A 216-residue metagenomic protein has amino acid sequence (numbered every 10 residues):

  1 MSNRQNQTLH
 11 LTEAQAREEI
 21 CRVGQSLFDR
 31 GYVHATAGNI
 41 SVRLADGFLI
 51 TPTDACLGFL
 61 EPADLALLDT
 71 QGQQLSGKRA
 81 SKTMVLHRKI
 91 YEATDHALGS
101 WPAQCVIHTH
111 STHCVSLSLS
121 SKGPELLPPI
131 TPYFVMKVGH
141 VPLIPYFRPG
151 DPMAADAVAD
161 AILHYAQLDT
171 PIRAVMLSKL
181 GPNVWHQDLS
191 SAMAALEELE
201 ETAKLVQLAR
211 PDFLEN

Functional and structural regions predicted by a protein language model:
S2-N216: Glycine-rich flexible loops
